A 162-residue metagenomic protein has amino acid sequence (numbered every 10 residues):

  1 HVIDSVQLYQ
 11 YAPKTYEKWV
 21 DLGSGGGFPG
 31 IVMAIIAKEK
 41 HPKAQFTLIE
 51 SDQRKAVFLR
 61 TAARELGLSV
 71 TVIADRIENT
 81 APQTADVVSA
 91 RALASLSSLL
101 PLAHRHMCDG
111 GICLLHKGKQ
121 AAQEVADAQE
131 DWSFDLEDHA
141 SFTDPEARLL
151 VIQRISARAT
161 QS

Functional and structural regions predicted by a protein language model:
V6-A90: Conserved SAM/SAH cofactor-binding pocket of Class I
P13-K14, C108, Q129: Short conserved AdoMet
G25, A92-S95, K119: Short glycine-rich anion-binding loops that position phosphate/pyrophosphate groups of nucleotides and phosphorylated
K43-A44, D109-G111: A short helix->loop->beta-strand "cap" motif at the edges of active sites that frequently abuts
T47, Q120-S162: Active-site capping/gating segments
L100-G110: A short glycine-rich, Lys/Arg-flanked "PGG" loop and its adjoining helix->strand segment in the class I
G110-Q120: Conserved beta-strand signature within the Rossmann-like core of class I S-adenosyl-L-methionine
